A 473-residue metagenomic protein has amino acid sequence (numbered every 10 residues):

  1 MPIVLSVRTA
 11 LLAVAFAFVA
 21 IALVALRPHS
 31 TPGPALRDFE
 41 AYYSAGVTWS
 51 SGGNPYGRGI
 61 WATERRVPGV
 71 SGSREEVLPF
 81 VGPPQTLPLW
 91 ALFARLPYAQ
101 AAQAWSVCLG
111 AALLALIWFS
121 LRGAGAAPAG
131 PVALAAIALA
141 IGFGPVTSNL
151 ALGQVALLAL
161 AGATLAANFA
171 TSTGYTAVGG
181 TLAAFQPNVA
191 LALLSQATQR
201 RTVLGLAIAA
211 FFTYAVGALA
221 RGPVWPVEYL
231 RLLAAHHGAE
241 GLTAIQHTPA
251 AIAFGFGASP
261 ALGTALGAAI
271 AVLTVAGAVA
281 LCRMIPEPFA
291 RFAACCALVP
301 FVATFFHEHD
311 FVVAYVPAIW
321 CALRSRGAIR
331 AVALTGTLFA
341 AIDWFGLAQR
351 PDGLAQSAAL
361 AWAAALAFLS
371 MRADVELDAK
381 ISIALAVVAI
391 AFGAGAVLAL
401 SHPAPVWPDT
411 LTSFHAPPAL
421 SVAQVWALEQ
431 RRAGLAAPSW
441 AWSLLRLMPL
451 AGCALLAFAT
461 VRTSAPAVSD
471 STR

Functional and structural regions predicted by a protein language model:
P2-Y175, T198-Y315, I319-S325, A394-R473: Primarily membrane-embedded glycan-assembly and transfer machineries that use lipid-linked glycans
R8-T9, T198-A209, G327-A333, R372-A386: Membrane-interfacial entry segments at the cytosolic side of transmembrane helices
W105, H307, A340-W344, A359: Tryptophan-centered motif/residue detector
S148, L160, C321, G327-I342 (+1 more regions): Transmembrane alpha-helical insertion/packing segments
T173-T198, C295-V302, G336-A341: Membrane-interface alpha helices of multi-pass inner-membrane proteins
F311, Q349-A364, W442-L447: Loop-to-transmembrane alpha-helix initiation sites
A341-P351, V397-P405: Juxtamembrane "helix-exit" motif on the non-cytosolic side of transmembrane helices
A359-L369, I390-G395: Alpha-helical transmembrane segments and immediately adjacent membrane-interfacial amphipathic helices
